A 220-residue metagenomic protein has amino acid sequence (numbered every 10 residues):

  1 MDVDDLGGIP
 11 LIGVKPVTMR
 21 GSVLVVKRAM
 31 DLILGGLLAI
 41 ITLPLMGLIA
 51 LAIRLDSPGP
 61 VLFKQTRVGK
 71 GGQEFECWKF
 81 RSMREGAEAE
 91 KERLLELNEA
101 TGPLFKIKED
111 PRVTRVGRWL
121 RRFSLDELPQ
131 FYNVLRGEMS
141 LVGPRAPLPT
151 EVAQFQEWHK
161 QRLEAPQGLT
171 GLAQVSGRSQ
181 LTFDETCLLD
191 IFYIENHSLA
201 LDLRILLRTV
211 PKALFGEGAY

Functional and structural regions predicted by a protein language model:
M1-G8: Extended, hydrophilic extramembrane loops/domains of integral membrane proteins
D2, L62-R112, T170-L189: Short, glycine-rich, amphipathic interfacial segments at transmembrane boundaries or analogous
P10, V14-V25, K108, R112 (+1 more regions): Juxtamembrane loop-helix boundary motifs flanking transmembrane segments in multi-pass membrane proteins
V17, I191-I194: Acyl-group handling in specialized metabolite and lipid biosynthesis
V17-E90, N133, L199, I205-Y220: A hydrophobic, helix-centered structural microdomain
A100-P166, I205-A213: A short, structured surface patch at a secondary-structure boundary
